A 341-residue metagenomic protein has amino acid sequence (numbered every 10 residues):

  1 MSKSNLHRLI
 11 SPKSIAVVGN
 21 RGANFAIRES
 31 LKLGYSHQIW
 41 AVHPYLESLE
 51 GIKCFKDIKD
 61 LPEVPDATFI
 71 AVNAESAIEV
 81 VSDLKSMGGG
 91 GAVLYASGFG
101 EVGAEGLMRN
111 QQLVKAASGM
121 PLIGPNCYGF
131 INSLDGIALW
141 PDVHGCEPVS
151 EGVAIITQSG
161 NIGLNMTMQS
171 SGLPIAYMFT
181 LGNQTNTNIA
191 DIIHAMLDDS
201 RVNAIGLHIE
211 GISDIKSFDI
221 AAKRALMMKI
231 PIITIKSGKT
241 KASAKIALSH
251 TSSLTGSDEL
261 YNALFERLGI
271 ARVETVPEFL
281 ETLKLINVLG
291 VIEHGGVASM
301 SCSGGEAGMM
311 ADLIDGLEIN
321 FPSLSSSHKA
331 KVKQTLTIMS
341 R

Functional and structural regions predicted by a protein language model:
M1-R341: Catalytic-core regions of core metabolic enzymes, especially those transforming organic acids/acyl-group intermediates
